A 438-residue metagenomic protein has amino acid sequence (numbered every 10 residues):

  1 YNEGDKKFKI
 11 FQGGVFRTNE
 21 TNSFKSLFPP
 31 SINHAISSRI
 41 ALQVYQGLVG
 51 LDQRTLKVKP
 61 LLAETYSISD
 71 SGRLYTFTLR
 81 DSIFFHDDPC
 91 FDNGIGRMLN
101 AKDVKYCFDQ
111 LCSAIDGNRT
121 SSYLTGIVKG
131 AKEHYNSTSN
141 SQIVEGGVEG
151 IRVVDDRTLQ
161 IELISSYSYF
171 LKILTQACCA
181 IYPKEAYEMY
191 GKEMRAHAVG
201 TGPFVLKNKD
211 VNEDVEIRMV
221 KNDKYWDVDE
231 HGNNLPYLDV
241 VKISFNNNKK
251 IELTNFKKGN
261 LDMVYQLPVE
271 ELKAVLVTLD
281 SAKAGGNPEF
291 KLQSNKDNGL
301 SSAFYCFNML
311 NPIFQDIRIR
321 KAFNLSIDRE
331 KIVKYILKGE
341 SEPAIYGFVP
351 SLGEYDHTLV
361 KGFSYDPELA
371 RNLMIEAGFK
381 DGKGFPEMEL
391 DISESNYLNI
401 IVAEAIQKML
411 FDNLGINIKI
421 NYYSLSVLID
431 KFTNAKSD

Functional and structural regions predicted by a protein language model:
Q12-N22, L74-F77, V104, L159-Q160 (+5 more regions): Short, well-ordered beta-strand elements
N19-D70, V199: N-terminal lobe/hinge region of extracytoplasmic solute-binding protein
N22-S38, L62, P89-I95, T120 (+2 more regions): A structural "hinge/loop" feature
Q53, E133-R157, E162-P236, V240 (+3 more regions): Gly/Pro-rich hinge or "lid" segments in bacterial periplasmic/extracellular proteins
E64-Y123, Q160, E252-N255, I313: Aromatic- and charge-enriched surface segment that lines or borders ligand/interaction sites
F204, F314-Q315, E342-A377, E394-V402: Structural transition elements
K207-V220, S244-L310: Extracellular/periplasmic solute-recognition and catalytic clefts
G353, I375-D438: Ligand/substrate-recognition segments at binding pockets and active sites
